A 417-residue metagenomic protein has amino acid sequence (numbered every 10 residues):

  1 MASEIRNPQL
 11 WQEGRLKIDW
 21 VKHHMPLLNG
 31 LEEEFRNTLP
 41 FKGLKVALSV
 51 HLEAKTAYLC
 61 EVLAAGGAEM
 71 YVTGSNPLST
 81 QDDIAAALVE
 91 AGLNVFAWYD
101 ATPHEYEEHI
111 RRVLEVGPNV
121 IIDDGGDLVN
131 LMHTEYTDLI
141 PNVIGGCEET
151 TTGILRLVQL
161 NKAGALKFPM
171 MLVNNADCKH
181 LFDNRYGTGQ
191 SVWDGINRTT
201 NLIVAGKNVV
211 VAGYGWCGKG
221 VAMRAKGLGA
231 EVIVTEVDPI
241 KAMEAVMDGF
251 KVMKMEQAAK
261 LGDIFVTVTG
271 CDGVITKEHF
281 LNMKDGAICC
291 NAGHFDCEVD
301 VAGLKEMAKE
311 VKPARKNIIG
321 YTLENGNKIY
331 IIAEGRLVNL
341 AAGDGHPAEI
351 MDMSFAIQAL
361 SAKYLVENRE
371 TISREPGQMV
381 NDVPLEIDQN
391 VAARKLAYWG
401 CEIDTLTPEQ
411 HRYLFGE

Functional and structural regions predicted by a protein language model:
M1-F41, V72-T80, A85-K207, F415: Glycine/serine-rich phosphate-binding loop and adjoining beta1-alpha1 elements at the start of nucleotide-handling
L10-M25, F41-K45, E53, F168-G206 (+1 more regions): Adenosine-phosphate binding glycine-rich loop
L48-T56, N76-T80, G126-L128, W216: Gly/Ser/Thr-rich loops at beta-strand to alpha-helix junctions that form or flank small-molecule/cofactor-binding
S49, D124, V266-T269, N291-A292: Short, well-ordered coil/turn residues at beta-beta hairpins and beta-strand->alpha-helix junctions within
V50-A68, D183, G187-L261, T267-T269: Glycine-rich phosphate/diphosphate-binding loop of Rossmann-like nucleotide-binding domains
G74, I121-D124, T137-T152, L281-T322 (+2 more regions): ADP-ribose/adenylate-binding Rossmann-like module
L114-E115, V204, E256-G262, F280-K284: A short, aliphatic-rich alpha-helical micro-motif
